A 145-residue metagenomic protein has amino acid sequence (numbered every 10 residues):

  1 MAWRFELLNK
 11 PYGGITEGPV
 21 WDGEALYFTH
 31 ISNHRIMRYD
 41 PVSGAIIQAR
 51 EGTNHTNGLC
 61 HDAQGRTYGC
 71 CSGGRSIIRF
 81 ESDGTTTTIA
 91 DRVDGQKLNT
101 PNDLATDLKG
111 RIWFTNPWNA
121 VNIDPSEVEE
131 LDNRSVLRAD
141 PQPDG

Functional and structural regions predicted by a protein language model:
M1-G145: Sequence-structural signature of mature extracellular/luminal beta-sheet repeat domains, prominently beta-propellers
